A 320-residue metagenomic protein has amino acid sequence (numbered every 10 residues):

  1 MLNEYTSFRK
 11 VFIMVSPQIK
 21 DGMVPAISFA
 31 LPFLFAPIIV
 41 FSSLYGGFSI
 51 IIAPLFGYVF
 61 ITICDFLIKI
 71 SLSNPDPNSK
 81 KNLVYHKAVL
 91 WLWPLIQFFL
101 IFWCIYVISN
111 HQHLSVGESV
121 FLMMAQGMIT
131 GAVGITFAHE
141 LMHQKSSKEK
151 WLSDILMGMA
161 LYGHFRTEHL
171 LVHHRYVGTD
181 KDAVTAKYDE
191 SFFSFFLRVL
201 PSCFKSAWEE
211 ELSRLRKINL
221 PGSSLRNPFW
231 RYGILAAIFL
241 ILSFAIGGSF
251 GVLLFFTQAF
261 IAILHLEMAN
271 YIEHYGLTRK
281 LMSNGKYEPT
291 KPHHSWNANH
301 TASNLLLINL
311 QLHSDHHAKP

Functional and structural regions predicted by a protein language model:
S7-K20: Short, Lys/Arg-rich, polar N-terminal cytosolic tail immediately upstream of the first transmembrane signal-anchor
K20-I68, V84-S109, G117-G131, S224-M268: Alpha-helical bilayer-embedded segments of polytopic membrane proteins, i.e., transmembrane/intramembrane helices
V59-I68, Q126-M142, G163-R166, V199-A207 (+2 more regions): Transmembrane alpha-helical segments that form the membrane-embedded catalytic/substrate-channel core of multi-pass
L67-N82, T278: Membrane-helix interface/capping segments
D76, K81-L200: Intramembrane catalytic core of multi-pass membrane enzymes that act on lipidic substrates
K148-L215, T278-P320: Membrane-proximal soluble regions of multi-pass membrane proteins
L197-L240: All-alpha helical catalytic cores of prenyl diphosphate-utilizing isoprenoid enzymes
G248-S295: A beta-strand-loop signature enriched in Asp, Gly, Thr, and Trp that corresponds to the sialidase/neuraminidase Asp-box
